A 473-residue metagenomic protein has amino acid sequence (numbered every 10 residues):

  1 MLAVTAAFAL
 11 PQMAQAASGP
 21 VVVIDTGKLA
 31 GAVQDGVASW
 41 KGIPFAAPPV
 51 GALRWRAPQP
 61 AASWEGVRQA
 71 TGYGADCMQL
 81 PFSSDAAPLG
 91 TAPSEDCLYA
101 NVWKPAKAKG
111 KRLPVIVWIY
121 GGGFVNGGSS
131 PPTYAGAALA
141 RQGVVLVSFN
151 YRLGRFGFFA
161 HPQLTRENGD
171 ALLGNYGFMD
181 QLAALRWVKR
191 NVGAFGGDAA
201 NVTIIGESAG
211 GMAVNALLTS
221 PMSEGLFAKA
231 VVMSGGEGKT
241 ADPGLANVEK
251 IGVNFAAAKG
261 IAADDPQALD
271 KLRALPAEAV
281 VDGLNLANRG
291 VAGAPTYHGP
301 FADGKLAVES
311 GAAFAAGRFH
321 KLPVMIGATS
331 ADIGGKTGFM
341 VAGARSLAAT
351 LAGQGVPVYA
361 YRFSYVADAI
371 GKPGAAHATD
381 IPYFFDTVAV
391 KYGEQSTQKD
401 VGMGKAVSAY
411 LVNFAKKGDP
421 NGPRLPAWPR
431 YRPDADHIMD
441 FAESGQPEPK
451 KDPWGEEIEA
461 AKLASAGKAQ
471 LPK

Functional and structural regions predicted by a protein language model:
M1-A14: Gram-negative bacterial Sec-dependent N-terminal signal peptides
A14-N175, G371, V390, E394-V407 (+5 more regions): Non-catalytic accessory segments of hydrolases
D85-A86, A183-R186, R190, A194 (+4 more regions): Substrate-access "cap/lid" subdomains that shape and gate the entrance to catalytic or ligand-binding pockets
K107-R112, P162-I205: Gly/Ser-rich "nucleophile elbow"/oxyanion-hole loop immediately N-terminal to the catalytic nucleophile in hydrolases
K111-V115, Q142-V147, D198-V202, S223-K229 (+3 more regions): Loop/turn elements at helix/coil->beta-strand transitions in domains of secreted/extracellular proteins
L139, L217-L218: Aromatic pocket-lining residues of Rossmann-like dinucleotide-binding sites
G206-A216: Glycine-rich nucleophile elbow surrounding the catalytic serine of serine-hydrolase chemistry
A344-G374, V390, V412: An extended, acidic, His-containing surface patch that forms the Zn2+-binding/catalytic region of metallohydrolases
